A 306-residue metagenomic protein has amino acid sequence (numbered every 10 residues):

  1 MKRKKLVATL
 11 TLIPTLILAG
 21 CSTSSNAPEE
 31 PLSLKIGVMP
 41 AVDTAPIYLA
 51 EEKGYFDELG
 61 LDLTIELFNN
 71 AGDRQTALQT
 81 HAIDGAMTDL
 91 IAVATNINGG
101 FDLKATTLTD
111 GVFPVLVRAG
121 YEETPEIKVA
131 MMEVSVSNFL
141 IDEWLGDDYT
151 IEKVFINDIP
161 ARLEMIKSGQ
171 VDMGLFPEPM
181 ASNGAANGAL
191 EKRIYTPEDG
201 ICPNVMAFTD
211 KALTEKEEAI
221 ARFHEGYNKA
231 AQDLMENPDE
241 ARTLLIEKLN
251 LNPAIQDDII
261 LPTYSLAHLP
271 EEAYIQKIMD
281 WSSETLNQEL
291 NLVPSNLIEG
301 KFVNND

Functional and structural regions predicted by a protein language model:
M1-L10: Bacterial N-terminal signal peptides that target proteins for export
I17-G20: C-terminal motif of bacterial Sec signal peptides marking the signal peptidase cleavage site
S22-S24: Bacterial signal peptide processing site
A27-Y149, V154-I156, D172-E178, E191-I194 (+1 more regions): Short, glycine-/small- and polar/acidic-enriched structural segments that line small-molecule recognition paths
D84, I91, V154-L245: Pocket-lining segment of extracytoplasmic ligand-binding domains
T214-E289: Secondary-structure end/capping motifs
D280-D306: Conserved C-terminal helix/tail region of periplasmic/extracytoplasmic solute-binding proteins
